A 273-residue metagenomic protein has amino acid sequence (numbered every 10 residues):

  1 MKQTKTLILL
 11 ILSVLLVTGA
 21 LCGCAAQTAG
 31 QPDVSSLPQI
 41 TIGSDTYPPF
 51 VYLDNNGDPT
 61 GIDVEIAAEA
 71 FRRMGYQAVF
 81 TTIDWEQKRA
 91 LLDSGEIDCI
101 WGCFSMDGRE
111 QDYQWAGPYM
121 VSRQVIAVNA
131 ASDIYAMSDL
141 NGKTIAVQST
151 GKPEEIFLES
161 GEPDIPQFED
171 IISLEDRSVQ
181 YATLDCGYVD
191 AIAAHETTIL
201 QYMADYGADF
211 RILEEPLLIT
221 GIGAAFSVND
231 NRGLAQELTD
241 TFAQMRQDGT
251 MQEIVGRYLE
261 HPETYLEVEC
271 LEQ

Functional and structural regions predicted by a protein language model:
G19-G23: C-terminal motif of bacterial Sec signal peptides marking the signal peptidase cleavage site
A25, G61-R73, I134, S138-K152 (+1 more regions): Extended ligand-binding regions for polar small-molecule ligands
G30-C103, S173, E237, D248: Extracytoplasmic small-molecule ligand-binding "clamshell" domains of the periplasmic binding protein/Venus flytrap
D45-T46, V121-V128, L200, A204-A243 (+1 more regions): Periplasmic-binding protein-like
Y52-N55, A67-Y76, P153-E175, M203-G207: Ligand-binding cleft/hinge of the Venus flytrap
V64, A68, Q77-D139, R211 (+1 more regions): Acidic, polar ligand-binding/catalytic clefts
Y76, D84, A116-Q167, I171 (+1 more regions): A conserved helix-loop-strand patch within extracytoplasmic ligand-binding domains of the periplasmic binding
Q87-A90, C103-D112, I156-E159, T183-I219: A ligand-binding cleft/hinge motif common to bilobed small-molecule-binding domains
